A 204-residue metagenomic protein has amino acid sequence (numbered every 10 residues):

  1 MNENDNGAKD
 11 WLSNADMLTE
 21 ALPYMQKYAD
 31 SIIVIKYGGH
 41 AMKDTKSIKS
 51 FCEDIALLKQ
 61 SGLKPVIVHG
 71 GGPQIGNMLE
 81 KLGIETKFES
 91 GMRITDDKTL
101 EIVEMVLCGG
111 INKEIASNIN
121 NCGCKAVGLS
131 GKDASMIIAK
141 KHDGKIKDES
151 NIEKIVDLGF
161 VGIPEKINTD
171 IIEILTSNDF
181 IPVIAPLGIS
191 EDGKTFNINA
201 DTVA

Functional and structural regions predicted by a protein language model:
M1-A204: Nucleotide/pyrophosphate-binding catalytic subdomain
